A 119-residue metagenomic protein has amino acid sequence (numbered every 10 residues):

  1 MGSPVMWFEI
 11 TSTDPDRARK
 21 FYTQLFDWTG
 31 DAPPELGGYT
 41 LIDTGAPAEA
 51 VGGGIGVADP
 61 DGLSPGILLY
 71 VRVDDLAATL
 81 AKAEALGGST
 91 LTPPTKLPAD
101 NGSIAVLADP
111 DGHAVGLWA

Functional and structural regions predicted by a protein language model:
M1-R19, A48-E49, G66-L69, W118-A119: N-terminal beta-strand motif that seeds the catalytic metal site of vicinal oxygen chelate
S3-M6, I10, D31-P33, L80 (+1 more regions): Vicinal oxygen chelate
W7-I42: N-terminal first-folded block
A18-Y22, A83, G112: Conserved active-site tyrosine of GNAT-family acetyltransferases
W28-S64, A114-A119: Conserved short beta-strand elements that form part of the metal-binding/catalytic scaffold of enzyme active sites
G38-T40, I67-L69, N101-A105: Short beta-strand micro-motifs in enzyme catalytic cores
G62-L86: Mid-chain, well-packed structural core segment of small domains
